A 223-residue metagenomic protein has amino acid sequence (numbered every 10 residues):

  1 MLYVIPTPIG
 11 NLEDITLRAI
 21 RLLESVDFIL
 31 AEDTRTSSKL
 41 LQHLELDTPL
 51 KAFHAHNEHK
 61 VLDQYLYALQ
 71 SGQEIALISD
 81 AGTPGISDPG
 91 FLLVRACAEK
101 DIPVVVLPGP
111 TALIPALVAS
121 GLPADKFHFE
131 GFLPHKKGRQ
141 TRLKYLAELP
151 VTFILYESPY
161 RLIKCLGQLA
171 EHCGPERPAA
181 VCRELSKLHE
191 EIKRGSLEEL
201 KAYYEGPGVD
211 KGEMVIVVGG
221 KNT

Functional and structural regions predicted by a protein language model:
M1-A55: Glycine-rich, flexible N-terminal cofactor/catalytic loop recognition
M1-L2, G72-A76, T152: Loop/turn-to-beta-strand initiation segments
L23-I29, I102-V104, T152-F153: Short active-site oxyanion
A52-H59, F132-P134: Conserved helicase motor
H54, L62-T111: Glycine/small-residue-rich loop that forms an oxyanion/phosphate-binding "nest" at active or ligand-binding sites
L92-L149: Class I SAM-dependent methyltransferase SAM-binding "motif I" and its flanking Rossmann-like core
T152, Y156-T223: A contiguous loop/helix-start segment that scaffolds small-molecule binding in enzyme catalytic cores
